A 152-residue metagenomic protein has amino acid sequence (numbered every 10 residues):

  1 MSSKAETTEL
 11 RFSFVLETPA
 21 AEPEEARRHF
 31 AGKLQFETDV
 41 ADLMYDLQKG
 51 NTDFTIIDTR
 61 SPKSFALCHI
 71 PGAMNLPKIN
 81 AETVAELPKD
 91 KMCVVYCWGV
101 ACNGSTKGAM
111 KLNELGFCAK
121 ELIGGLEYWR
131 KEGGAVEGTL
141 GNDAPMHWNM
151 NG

Functional and structural regions predicted by a protein language model:
M1-S64, G138-G152: Flexible, polar/low-complexity N-terminal or interdomain linker segments that lie immediately upstream of folded
G50-I56, P71-G72, M92, C118: Short active-site oxyanion
I70-G72, G108-K111, A135-V136: Short, glycine/charged-enriched secondary-structure capping and boundary segments
M74, M92, V136-L140: Short, hinge-like loop/turn segments at secondary-structure boundaries
M74-E82: Glycine-rich, highly charged phosphate/nucleotide-binding loops
A81-K131: Catalytic cysteine-centered active loop of the rhodanese-like fold, especially the PTP/DSP P-loop
F117-G152: A generic hydrophobic-segment detector
